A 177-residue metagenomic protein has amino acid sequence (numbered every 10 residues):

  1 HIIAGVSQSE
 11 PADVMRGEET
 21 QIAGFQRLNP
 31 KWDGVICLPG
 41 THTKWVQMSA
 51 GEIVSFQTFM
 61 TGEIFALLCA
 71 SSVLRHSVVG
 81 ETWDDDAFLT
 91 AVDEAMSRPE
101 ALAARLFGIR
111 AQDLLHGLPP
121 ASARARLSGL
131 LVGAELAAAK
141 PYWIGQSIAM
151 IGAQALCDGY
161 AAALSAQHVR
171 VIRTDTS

Functional and structural regions predicted by a protein language model:
H1-I2, S177: Short intrinsically disordered, low-complexity coil segments enriched in acidic
I2-V35, P39, K44-A95: Glycine-rich phosphate-binding loop plus the immediately following alpha-helix
V73-H76, G80-S177: ATP-binding/phosphotransfer module of carbohydrate and carboxylate kinases, centering on a glycine-rich
